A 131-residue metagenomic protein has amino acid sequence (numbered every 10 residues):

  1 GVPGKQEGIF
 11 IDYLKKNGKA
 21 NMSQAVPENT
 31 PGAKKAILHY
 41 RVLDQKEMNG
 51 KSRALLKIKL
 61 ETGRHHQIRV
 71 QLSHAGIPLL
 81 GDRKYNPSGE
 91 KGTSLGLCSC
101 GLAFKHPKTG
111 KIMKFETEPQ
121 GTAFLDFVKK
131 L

Functional and structural regions predicted by a protein language model:
G1-L131: RNA pseudouridine synthases
